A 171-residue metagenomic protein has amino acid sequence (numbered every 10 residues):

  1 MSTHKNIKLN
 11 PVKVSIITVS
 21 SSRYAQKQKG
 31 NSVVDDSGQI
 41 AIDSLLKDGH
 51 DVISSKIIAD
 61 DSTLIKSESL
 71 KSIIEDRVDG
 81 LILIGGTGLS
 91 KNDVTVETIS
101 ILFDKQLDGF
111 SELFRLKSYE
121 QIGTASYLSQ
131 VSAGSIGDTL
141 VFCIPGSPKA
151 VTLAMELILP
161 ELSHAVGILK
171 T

Functional and structural regions predicted by a protein language model:
M1-T171: Non-catalytic beta/alpha edge segments that cap or flank active sites
